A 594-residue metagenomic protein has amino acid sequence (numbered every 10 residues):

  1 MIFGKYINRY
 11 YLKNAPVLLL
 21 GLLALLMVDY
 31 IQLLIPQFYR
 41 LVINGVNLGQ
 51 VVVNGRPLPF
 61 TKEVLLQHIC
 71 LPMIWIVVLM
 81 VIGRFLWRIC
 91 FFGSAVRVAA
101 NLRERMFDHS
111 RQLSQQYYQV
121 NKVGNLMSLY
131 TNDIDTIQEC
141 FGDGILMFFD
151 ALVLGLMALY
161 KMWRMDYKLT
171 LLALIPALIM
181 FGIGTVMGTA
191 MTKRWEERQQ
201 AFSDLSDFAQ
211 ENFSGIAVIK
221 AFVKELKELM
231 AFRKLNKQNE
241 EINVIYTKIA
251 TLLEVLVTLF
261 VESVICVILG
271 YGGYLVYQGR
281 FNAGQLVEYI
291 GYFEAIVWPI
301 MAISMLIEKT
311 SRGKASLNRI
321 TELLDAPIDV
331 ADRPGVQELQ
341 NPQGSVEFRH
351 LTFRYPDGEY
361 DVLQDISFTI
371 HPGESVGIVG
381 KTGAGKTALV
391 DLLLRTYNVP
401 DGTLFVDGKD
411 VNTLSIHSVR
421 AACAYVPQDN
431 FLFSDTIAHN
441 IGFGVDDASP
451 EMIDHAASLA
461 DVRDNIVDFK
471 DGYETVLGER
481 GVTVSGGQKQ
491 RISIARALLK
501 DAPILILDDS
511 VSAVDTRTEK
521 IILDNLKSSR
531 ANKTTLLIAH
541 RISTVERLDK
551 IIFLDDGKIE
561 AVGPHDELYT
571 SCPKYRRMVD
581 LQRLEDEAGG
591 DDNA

Functional and structural regions predicted by a protein language model:
M1-I35, N47-P72, L86-F91, A95 (+10 more regions): Membrane-integrated ABC transporters
I2, F91-F92, R111-G155: Juxtamembrane loop-to-helix connectors within ABC transporter transmembrane domains
L12-K13, Q115-Q116, N132-F141, I145 (+7 more regions): An intracellular "coupling" helix at the cytosolic face of ABC transporter transmembrane type-1 domains
K13, V17-D29, D143-E197, I268-F281: Transmembrane helices of ABC transporter permease
P16-L41, I69, M73, R88-F92 (+5 more regions): Alpha-helical segments in transporter systems
M106, S110, I219, I320 (+1 more regions): Helix-loop junctions and hydrophobic alpha-helical segments within the transmembrane domains of large membrane
K161-I175, I245, I249-N318, L324: Helix-loop-helix
D332, L339-A594: ABC-type nucleotide-binding domain
